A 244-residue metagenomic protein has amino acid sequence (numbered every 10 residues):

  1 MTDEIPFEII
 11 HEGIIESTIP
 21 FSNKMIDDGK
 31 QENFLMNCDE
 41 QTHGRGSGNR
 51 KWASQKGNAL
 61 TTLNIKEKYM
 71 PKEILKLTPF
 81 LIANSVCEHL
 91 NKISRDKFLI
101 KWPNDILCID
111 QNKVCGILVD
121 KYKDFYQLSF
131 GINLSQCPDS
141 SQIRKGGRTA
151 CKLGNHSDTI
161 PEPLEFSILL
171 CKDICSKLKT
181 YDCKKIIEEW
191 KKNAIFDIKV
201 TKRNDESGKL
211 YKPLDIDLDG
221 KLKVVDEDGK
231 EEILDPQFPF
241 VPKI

Functional and structural regions predicted by a protein language model:
M1-K92, D217: N-terminal lobe of the biotin/lipoate ligase/transferase fold
E12, D27, K68-F98, C108-I244: Long, positively charged amphipathic alpha-helical accessory segments at protein N-termini or as interdomain linkers
D105: Conserved active-site carboxylates
